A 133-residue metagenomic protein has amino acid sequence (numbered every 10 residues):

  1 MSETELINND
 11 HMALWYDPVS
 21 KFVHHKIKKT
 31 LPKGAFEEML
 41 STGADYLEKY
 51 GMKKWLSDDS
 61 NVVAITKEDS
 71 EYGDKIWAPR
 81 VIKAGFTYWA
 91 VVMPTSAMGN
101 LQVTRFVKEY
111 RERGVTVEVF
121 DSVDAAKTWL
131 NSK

Functional and structural regions predicted by a protein language model:
S2-K133: Amphipathic, Lys/Arg-enriched alpha-helical "gate/interface" segment within cytosolic domains that mediates
